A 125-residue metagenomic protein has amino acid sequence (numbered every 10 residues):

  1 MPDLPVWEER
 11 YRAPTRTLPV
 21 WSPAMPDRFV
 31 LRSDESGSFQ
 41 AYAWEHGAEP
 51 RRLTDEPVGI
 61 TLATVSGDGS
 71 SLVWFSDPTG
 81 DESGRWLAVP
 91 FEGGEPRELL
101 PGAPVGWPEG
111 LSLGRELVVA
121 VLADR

Functional and structural regions predicted by a protein language model:
M1-L18, W44-T61, T79, P90-W107: Multi-bladed beta-propeller domains
R12-V30, P57-S76, W86, A103-V121: Conserved beta-propeller blade repeats
T17, M25, G37-Q40, E49: Short N-terminal amphipathic alpha-helix/helix-capping patch enriched in small hydrophobics with frequent Ser/Thr
F29, S33-D34, A41-A43: Short hydrophobic motif
G37, A48-E49, S70, G94 (+1 more regions): Beta-strand-connecting loop/turn residues
G37-Y42, D81-L87: Structural motif
L99, L122-A123: Generic N-terminal leader/targeting and pre-domain segments
